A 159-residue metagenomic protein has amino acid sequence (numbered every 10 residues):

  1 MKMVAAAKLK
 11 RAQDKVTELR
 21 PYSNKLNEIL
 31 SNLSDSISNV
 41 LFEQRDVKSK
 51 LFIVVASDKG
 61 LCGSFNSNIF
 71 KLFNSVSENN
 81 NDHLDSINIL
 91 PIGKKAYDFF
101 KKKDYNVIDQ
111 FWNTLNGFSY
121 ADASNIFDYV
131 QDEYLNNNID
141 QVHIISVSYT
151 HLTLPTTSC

Functional and structural regions predicted by a protein language model:
M1-L152, S158: N-terminal assembly/interaction segments in proteins that build large macromolecular machines
